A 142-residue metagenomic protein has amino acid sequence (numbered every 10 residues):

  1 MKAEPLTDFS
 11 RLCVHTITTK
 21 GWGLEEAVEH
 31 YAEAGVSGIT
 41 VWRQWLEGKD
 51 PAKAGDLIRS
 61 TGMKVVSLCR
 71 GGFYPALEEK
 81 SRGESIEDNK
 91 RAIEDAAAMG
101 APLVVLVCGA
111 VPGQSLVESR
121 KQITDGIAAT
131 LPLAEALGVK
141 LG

Functional and structural regions predicted by a protein language model:
K2-D8, V28-E33, G48-L68, K90-G100 (+1 more regions): Acidic (Asp/Glu)-rich catalytic clusters
K2-L24: Boundary/entry segment of secreted carbohydrate-active catalytic domains
E4, G23, P75-G142: Active-site acidic/histidine proton-transfer and metal-coordination neighborhood in alpha/beta enzyme cores
F9-C13, G38-T40, G62-C69, P102-V105 (+1 more regions): Structural preference for beta-strand elements that scaffold enzyme active sites
V14, Y31, I39, I58 (+5 more regions): Conserved, mostly hydrophobic/aromatic
I17-G23, V41-K53, F73-K80, V111-S115: Acidic-and-aromatic substrate-binding clefts and catalytic sites of carbohydrate-active enzymes
E29-Y31, V36-V41, K53, K80-R82 (+1 more regions): General N-terminal targeting signals
